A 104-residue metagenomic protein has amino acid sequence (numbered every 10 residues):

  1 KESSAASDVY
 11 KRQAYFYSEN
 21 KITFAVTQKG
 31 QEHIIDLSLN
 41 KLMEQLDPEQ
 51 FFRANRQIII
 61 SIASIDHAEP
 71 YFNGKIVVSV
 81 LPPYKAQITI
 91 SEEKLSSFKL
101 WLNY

Functional and structural regions predicted by a protein language model:
K1-A6, Y10: Single conserved hydrophobic/aromatic residue that forms the stacking wall/gate of nucleotide- or nucleobase-binding
A6, T23, I76: Small-molecule pocket liners
Q13: Active-site-adjacent loop/tail segments of enzyme domains
Y17-K21, P70-N73: Short, conserved beta-turn/loop elements at beta-strand boundaries and strand-helix junctions
S18-F24, N40, Q50: Short amphipathic alpha-helical recognition elements used for nucleic-acid or partner binding across transcription
Q31-Y104: Flexible loop/N-cap segments at domain edges
